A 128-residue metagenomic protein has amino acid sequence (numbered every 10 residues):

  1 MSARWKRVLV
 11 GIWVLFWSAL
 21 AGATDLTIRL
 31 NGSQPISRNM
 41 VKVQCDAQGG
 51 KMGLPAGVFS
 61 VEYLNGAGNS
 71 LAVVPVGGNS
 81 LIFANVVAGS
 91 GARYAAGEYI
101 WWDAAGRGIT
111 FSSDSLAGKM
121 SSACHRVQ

Functional and structural regions predicted by a protein language model:
M1-I12: Bacterial N-terminal signal peptides that target proteins for export
S18-L20: N-terminal signal peptide c-region/cleavage motif recognized by signal peptidases
T24-S80, L116, A123-Q128: N-terminal secretory signal peptides
S70-W101: Acidic, aromatic-enriched beta-alpha/helix-loop junctions
F83-N85, R93-A95, S113-S115, M120-C124: A short, polar/proline- and glycine-enriched secondary-structure boundary/capping micro-motif
I100-A104, G108-G118: Short, exposed beta-strand-loop hairpins at the edges of beta-sheets in extracellular/periplasmic proteins
